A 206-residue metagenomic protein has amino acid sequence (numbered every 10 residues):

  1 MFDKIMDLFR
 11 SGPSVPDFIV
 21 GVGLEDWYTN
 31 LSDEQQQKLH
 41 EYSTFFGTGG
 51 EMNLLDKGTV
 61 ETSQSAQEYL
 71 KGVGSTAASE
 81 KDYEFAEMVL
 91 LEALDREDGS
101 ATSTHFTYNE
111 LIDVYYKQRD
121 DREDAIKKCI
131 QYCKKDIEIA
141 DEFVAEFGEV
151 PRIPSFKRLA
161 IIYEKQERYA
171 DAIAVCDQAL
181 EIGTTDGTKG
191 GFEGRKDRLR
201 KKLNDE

Functional and structural regions predicted by a protein language model:
M1-V73, A77, K81: Helical anchoring/docking segments at protein termini
L8, P16, E25, D171 (+1 more regions): Terminal, low-structured helical/coil segments at or just beyond the last alpha-helical repeat
E61-T76, S100-D121, I130-I137, E149-I162 (+1 more regions): Amphipathic alpha-helical repeat scaffolds of TPR domains
S63-Q64, Y83, A101, I126 (+3 more regions): Inter-repeat boundary and helix-capping residues of tandem alpha-helical solenoids
E80, Q118-R119, E123, Q166 (+1 more regions): Structural motif corresponding to the intra-repeat A-B loop/turn of tetratricopeptide repeats
Y83-E84, M88-L111, G183-R195: Short, charge-rich amphipathic alpha-helical segments embedded in non-transmembrane helical bundles/solenoids
A86, R122-A125, C129, A172: Single-residue signature of alpha-solenoid repeat helices
L90, R96-D98, C133-F143, C176-D186: Alpha-helical junction/boundary sensor with strong preference for TPR arrays
